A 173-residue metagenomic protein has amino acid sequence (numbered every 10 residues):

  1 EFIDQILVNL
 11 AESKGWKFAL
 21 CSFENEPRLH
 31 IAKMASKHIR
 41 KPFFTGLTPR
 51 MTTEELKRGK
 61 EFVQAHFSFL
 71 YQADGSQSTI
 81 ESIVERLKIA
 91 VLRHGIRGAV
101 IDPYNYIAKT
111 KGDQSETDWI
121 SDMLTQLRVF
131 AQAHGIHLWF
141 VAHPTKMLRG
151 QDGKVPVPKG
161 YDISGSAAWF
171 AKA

Functional and structural regions predicted by a protein language model:
F2-I6, H30: Hydrophobic positions on the alpha1 helix immediately C-terminal to the Walker A/P-loop
Q5-S13: Walker A/P-loop NTP-binding motif
L10-A11, V91, A131, F170: A generic structural signal for well-ordered alpha-helical segments
E12-G95, K109: Cytosolic-facing regulatory segments adjacent to core modules
S22, V100, V141: Generic enzyme active-site microenvironment
F44-P49, L70-Q77, A108-S121, Q151-Y161: Flexible beta-alpha connector loops of hexameric P-loop NTPases
I96-F130: Helical hairpin unit composed of two closely spaced alpha helices linked by a short loop
D118-A173: Phosphate-binding/switch region of NTP-binding enzymes
